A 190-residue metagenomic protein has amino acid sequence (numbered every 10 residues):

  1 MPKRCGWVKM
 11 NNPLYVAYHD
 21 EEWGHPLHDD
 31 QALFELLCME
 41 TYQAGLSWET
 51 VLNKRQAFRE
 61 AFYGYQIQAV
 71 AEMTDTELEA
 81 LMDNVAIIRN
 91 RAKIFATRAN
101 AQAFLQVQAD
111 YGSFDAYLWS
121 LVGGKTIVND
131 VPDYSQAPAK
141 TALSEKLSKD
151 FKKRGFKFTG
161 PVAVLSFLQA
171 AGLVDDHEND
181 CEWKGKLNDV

Functional and structural regions predicted by a protein language model:
M1-V190: HhH-family (HhH-GPD) DNA N-glycosylase catalytic core used in base-excision repair
